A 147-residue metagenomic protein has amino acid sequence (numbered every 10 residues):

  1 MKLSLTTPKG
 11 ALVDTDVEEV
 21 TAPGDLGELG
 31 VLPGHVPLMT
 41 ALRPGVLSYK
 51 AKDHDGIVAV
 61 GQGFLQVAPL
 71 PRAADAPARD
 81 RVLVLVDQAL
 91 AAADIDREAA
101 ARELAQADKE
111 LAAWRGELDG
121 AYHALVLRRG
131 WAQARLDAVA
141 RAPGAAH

Functional and structural regions predicted by a protein language model:
M1-K2: Absolute protein N-terminus
T6-Q106: Compact, glycine-rich, soluble single-domain proteins
D75-A78, L83, A89-H147: Acidic/glycine-rich phosphate/pyrophosphate-binding loops and surrounding catalytic core that coordinate Mg2+
